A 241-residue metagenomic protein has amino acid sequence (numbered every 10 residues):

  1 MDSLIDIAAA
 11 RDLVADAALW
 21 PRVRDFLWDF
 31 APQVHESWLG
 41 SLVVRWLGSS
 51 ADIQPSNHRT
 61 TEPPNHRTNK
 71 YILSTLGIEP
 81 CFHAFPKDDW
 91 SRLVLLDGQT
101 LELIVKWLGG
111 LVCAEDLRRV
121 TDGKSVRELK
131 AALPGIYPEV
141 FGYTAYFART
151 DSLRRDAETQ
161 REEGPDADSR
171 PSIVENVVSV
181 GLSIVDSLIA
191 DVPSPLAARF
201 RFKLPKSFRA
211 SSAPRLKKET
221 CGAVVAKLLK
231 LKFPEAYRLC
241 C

Functional and structural regions predicted by a protein language model:
M1-N57, E62-C241: General marker for long, soluble alpha-helical cores
